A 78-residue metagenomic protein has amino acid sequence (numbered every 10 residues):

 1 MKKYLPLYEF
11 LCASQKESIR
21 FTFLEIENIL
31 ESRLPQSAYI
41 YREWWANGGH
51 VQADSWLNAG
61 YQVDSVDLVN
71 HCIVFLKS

Functional and structural regions predicted by a protein language model:
M1-K2, L76: Generic cytosolic/nucleocytoplasmic N-terminal low-complexity/intrinsically disordered segments
K2-I19: Positively charged, polyanion-binding regions of nucleic-acid-associated proteins
Y4, F23, G49-H50: Alpha-helix initiation and N-capping motif
Y8, L24, A53: Short glycine-/small-residue-rich flexible loop motifs, especially phosphate/cofactor-binding loops
Q15-P35: Hydrophobic/aromatic-rich, well-ordered segments within soluble, folded domains that form packed cores
L30-S78: Nucleic acid-binding interface residues in structured DNA/RNA-binding domains, emphasizing the DNA-engaging scaffolds
